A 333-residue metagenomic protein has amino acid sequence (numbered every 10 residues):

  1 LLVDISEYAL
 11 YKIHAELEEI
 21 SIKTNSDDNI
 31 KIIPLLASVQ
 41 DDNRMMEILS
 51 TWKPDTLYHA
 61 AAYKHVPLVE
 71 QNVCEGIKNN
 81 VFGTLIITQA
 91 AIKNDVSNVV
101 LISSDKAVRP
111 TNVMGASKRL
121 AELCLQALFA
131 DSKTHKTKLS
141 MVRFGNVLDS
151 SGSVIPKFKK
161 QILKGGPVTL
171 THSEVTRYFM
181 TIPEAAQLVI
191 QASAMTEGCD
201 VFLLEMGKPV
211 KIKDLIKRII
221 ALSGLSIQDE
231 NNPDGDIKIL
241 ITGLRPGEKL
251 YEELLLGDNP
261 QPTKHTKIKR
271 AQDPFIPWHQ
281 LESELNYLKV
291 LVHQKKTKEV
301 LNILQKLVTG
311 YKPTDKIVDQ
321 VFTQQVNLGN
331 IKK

Functional and structural regions predicted by a protein language model:
L1, T56, S97-L101, S140: Conserved catalytic-site loops of classical short-chain dehydrogenases/reductases
D4-I30: Glycine-rich phosphate-binding loop and adjoining beta1-alpha1-beta2 segment of Rossmann-like nucleotide-binding folds
S6, Q40, M45, F82 (+1 more regions): Adenine-nucleotide cofactor-binding loop residues
I33-T56, G247: Conserved Rossmann-fold cofactor-binding substructure of NAD(P)-dependent oxidoreductases
P34, G76, L139-V142: Hydrophobic/aromatic anchor residues within beta-strands of the central parallel beta-sheet of Rossmann-like
L35-L36, K78, H172, I241: Conserved residues in the N-terminal Rossmann fold of short-chain dehydrogenase/reductase
H59, Y63-V66, Q71-E122, A127: Conserved Rossmann-fold NAD(P)-dependent oxidoreductase catalytic core, especially the SDR/UDP-sugar
A127-K333: Strand-loop microenvironment adjacent to phosphate/nucleotide-handling motifs in alpha/beta enzyme folds
